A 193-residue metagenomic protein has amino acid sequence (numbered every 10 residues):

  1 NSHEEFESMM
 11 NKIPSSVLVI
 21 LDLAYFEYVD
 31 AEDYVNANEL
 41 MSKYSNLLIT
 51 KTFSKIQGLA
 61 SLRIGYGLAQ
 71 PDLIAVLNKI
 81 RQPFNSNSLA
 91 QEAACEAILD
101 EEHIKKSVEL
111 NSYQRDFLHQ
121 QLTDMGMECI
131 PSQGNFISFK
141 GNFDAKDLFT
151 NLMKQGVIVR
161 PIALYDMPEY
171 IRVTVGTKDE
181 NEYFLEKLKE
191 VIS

Functional and structural regions predicted by a protein language model:
N1-V19, L23-S54: Active-site pre-lysine segment of PLP-dependent enzymes
E4, N151-Q155, R160, L164-S193: PLP-dependent enzyme catalytic core of the Aspartate aminotransferase-like
L21, I49, S86, V159-P161: Hydrophobic residues in well-ordered beta-strands that form the structural core
N46-T123, M127-I130: PLP-dependent aminotransferase class I/II
S61, Q133, D166-E169: Short acidic/glycine-enriched loop/turn segments that link adjacent beta-strands
A69, F139-F143, V175-T177: Short beta-strand-to-loop capping motifs
S112, Q120-Q155, I171: Conserved PLP-binding catalytic core of the aspartate aminotransferase-like
